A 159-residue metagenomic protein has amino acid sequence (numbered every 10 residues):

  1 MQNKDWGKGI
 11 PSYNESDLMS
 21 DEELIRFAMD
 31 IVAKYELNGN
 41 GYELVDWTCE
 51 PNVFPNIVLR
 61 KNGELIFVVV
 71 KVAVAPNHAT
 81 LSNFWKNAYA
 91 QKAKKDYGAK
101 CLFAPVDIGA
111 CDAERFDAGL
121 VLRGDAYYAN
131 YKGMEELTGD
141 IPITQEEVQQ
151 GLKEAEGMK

Functional and structural regions predicted by a protein language model:
M1-W47: Acidic-basic catalytic patches of nuclease active cores, encompassing PD-(D/E)XK and other metal-cofactor nuclease
G39, R60, K95-Y97: Alpha-helix C-cap/termination motif
W47-T48, P105: Short loop/turn and capping residues at structural boundaries
P51-P55: Short acidic/glycine-enriched loop/turn segments that link adjacent beta-strands
N56-V58, E114: A short acidic (Asp/Glu
V58-V69: Active-site beta-strand-loop-beta-strand hairpin of nuclease catalytic cores that positions key catalytic residues
V70-R123: Catalytic cores of nucleic-acid endonucleases
K100-K159: Domain-level recognition of nuclease-like catalytic cores that cleave nucleotide substrates
